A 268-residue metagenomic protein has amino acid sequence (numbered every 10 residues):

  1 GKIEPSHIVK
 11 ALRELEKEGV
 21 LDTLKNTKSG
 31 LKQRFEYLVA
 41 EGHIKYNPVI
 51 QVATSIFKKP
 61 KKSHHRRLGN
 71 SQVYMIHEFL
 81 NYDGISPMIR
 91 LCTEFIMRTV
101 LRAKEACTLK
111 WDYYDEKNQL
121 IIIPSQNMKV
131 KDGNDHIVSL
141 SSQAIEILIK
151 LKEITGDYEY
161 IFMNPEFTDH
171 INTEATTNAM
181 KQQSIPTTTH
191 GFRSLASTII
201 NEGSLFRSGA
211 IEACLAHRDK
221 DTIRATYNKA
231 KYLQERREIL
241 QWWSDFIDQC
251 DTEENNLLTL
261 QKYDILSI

Functional and structural regions predicted by a protein language model:
G1-K10, K17-A53, R102-K104: N-terminal DNA-binding recognition helix of tyrosine site-specific recombinases/integrases
G1-K2, I44-Y46, K58-E78, V130-S142 (+2 more regions): DNA breakage-rejoining catalytic core of tyrosine-based enzymes
S6-V9, R13, K58-M88, R98-L101 (+2 more regions): Long, amphipathic, Lys/Arg-enriched alpha-helical "connector/arm" segment
D22, A40, E94, R98-E105 (+1 more regions): C-terminal catalytic core of tyrosine-transesterase DNA break-rejoin enzymes
Q51-S55, T108-K150, D219: Conserved tyrosine-mediated DNA breakage-rejoining catalytic core shared by Y-recombinases
G69-Y74, S139-G191, L195-A196, R218 (+1 more regions): Active-site/catalytic core of tyrosine-dependent DNA strand-transfer enzymes
Y113-L120, P186, H190, L205-N228 (+2 more regions): Short, polar N-cap/turn motifs at the start of nucleic acid-interacting alpha helices
K131, S142-E146, K150-G156, M163-T168 (+2 more regions): C-terminal secondary-structure termini that scaffold catalytic or DNA-interacting sites
